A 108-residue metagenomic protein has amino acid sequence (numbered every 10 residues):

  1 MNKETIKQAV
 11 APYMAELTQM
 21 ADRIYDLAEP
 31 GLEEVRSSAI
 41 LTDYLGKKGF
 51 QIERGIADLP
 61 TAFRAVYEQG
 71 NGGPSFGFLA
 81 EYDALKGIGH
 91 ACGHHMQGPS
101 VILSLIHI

Functional and structural regions predicted by a protein language model:
N2-L103: Acidic/His- and Gly-rich active-site-bordering loop/insert found across diverse amide/peptide-bond hydrolases
I106-I108: Conserved small/polar residues in nucleotide/adenosyl-binding loops
